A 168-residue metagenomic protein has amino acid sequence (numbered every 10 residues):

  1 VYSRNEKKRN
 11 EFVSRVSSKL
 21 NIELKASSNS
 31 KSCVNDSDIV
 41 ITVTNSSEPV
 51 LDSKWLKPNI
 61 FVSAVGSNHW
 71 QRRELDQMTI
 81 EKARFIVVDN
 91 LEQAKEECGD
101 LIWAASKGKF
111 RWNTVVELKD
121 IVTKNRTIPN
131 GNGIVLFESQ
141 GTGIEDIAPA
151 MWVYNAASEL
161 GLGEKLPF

Functional and structural regions predicted by a protein language model:
V1, S63-A64, L136-F137: Short catalytic-loop micro-motif centered on adjacent basic/acidic residues
V1-L20: NAD(P)-binding Rossmann-fold cofactor-contacting core
R4, S67, G141-T142: Structured loop/turn residues at secondary-structure junctions
K7-K8, S32, W70, I144: Short alpha-helical
L20-L24, G131-N132: A short helix-to-beta-strand connector/capping loop
I22-W103: Rossmann-like adenosine-cofactor binding region
Q71-F168: Adenosine-phosphate binding glycine-rich loop
